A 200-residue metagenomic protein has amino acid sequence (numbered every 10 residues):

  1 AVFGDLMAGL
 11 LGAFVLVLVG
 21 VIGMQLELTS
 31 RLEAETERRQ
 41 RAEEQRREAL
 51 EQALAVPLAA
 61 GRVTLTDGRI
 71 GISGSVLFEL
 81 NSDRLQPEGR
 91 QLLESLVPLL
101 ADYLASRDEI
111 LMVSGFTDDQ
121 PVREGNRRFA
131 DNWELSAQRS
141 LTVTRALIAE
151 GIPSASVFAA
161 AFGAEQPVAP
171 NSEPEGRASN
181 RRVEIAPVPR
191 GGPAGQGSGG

Functional and structural regions predicted by a protein language model:
A1-Q52: Short terminal targeting/anchoring segments
M7-L16, A49-V76, V188-A194, G200: Short N-terminal secondary-structure initiator segments
E51-A55, F78-G115, T144-A149, I185 (+1 more regions): Periplasmic peptidoglycan-binding/anchoring modules of Gram-negative envelope and division proteins
A59, T66-G68, I72-G74, N81 (+3 more regions): Envelope-exposed proteins and targeting segments
T66-E94, Q120-A130: Short, solvent-exposed beta-strand/turn patches at coil↔beta or beta↔helix junctions that act as interaction loops
L85-E88, F116-Q196: Periplasmic OmpA-like peptidoglycan-binding domain that tethers envelope proteins to the cell wall
